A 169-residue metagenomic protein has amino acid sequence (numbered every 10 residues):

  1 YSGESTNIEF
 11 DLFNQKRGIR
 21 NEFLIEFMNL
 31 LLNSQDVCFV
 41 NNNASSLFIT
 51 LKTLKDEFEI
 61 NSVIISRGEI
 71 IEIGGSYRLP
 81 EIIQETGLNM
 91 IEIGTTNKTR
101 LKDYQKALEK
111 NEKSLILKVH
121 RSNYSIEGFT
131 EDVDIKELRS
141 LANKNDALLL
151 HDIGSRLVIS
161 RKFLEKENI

Functional and structural regions predicted by a protein language model:
Y1-E9, N33: N-terminal "arm"/small-domain region of PLP-dependent enzymes with the aminotransferase-like
L12-I169: Conserved PLP-enzyme active-site core in the AAT-like
